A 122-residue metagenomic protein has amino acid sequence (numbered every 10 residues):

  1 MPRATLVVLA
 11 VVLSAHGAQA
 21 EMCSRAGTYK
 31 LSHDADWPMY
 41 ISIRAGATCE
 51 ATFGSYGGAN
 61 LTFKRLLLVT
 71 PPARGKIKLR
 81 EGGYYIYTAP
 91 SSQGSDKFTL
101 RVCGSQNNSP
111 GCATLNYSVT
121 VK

Functional and structural regions predicted by a protein language model:
A4-S14: Sec-dependent N-terminal signal peptides
H16-A20: Sec/Tat signal peptide C-region and signal peptidase I cleavage site
C23-L31: N-terminal targeting/trafficking signals and adjacent low-complexity tails
S32-C49: Solvent-exposed, conformationally flexible loop/turn segments
R44-G83: Surface-exposed or secretory-pathway low-complexity segments enriched in glycine-proline and Ser/Thr/acidic residues
Y84-G94: Extracellular/luminal low-complexity segments enriched in Ser/Thr/Pro
G94-Q106, A113-L115: A short beta-strand micro-motif common to beta-rich folds, especially ectodomain repeats
T114-K122: Short beta-strand edge segments in extracellular beta-sheet folds
